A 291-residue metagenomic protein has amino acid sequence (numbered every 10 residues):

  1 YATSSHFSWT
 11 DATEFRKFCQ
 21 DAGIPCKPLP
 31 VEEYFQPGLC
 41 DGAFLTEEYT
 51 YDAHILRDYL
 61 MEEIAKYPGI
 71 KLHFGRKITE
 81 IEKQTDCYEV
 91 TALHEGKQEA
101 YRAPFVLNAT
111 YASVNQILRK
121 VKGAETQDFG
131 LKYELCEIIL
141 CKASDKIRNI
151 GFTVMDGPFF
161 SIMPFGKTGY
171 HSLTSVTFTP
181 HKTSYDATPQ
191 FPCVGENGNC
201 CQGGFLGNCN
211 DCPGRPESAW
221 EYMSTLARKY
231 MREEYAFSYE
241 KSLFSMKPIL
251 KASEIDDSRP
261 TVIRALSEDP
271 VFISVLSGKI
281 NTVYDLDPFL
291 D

Functional and structural regions predicted by a protein language model:
Y1-E32: Dinucleotide-binding Rossmann-like beta1-alpha1 core, especially the glycine-rich loop that anchors the ADP
K27-L29, K71-H73, S238-E240: General small-molecule cofactor/ligand-binding pocket signal
A43-F105, A109-R119, V283-D291: Helical element adjacent to the flavin cofactor pocket in flavoenzyme catalytic cores
E47, I55, E221-D291: C-terminal catalytic lobe of FAD-dependent flavoproteins
I81-Q84, M163-F165, R264-L266: Short beta-strand micro-motifs enriched in acidic
K97-M155, F165-Y170, K182, C193: Central helical "cap/lid" subdomain
S161, Y170-T174: A conserved active-site cap/scaffold subdomain adjacent to cofactor or substrate pockets
G166-Y170, F178-K247: Flavin-binding catalytic cores
